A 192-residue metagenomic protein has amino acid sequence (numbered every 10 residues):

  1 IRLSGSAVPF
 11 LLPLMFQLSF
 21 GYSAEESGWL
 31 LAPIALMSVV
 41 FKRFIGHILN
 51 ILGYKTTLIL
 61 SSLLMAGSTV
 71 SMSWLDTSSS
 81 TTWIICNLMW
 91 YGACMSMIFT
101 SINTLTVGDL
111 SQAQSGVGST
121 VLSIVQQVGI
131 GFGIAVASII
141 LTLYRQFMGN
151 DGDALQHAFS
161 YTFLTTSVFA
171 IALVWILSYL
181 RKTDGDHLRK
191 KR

Functional and structural regions predicted by a protein language model:
I1-Q146, L155-G185: 12-transmembrane solute porter fold
G149-D151, T183-R192: Short, Lys/Arg-enriched, Gly/Pro-containing loop segments at transmembrane-helix junctions of multi-pass membrane
